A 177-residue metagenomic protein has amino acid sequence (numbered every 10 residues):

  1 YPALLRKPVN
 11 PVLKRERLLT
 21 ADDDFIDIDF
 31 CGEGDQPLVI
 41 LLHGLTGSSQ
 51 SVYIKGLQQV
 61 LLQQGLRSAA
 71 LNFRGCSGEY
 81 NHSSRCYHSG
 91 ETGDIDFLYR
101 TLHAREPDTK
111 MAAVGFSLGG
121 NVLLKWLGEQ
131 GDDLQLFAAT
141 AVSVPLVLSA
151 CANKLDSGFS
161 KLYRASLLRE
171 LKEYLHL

Functional and structural regions predicted by a protein language model:
Y1-E33: N-terminal cap/lid segment of alpha/beta-hydrolase-fold proteins
Q36-G44: Short beta-strand element of the alpha/beta-hydrolase
G44-S49, S68: Serine-hydrolase catalytic-loop signature spanning alpha/beta hydrolases and amidase-signature enzymes
Y53-A70: Short amphipathic alpha-helix adjacent to the substrate-entry channel of hydrolases
V60, R74-A112: Catalytic nucleophile-loop/oxyanion-hole region of alpha/beta-hydrolase and closely related hydrolase-like folds
R67, N72-S77, P145: Short beta-to-alpha linker loops that shape the active-site pocket of alpha/beta-hydrolase fold enzymes
A104-L177: Alpha/beta-hydrolase-fold enzymes
